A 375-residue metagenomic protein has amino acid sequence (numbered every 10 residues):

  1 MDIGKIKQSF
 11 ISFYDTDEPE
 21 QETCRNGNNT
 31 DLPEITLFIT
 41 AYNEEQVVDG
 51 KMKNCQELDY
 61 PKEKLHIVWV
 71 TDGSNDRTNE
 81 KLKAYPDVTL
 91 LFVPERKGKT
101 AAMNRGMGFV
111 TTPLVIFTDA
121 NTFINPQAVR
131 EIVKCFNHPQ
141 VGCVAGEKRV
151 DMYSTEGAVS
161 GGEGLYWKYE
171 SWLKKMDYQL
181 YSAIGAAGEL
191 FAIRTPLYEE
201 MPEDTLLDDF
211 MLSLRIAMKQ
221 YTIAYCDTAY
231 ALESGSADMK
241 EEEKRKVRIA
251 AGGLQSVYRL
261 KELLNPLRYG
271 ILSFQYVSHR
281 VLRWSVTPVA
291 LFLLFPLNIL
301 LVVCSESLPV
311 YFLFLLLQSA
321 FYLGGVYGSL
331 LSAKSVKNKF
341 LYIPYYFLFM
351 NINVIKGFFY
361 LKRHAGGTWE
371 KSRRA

Functional and structural regions predicted by a protein language model:
M1-N28, N353: N-terminal membrane-anchoring/stem segments of glycan-assembly enzymes
S9-D17, R245-L315, Y322, L331-I343 (+1 more regions): Basic/Trp-rich segment in TM-proximal cytosolic loops or flexible interdomain/linker regions
Q46-G50, K64, S74-A84, Q127: Acidic helix N-cap motif at the loop->helix transition within catalytic regions of sugar-transfer enzymes
K53-K64: Short, acidic, metal-binding catalytic loop of nucleotide-sugar glycosyltransferases
N54, T71-N79, E95, T122: A conserved acidic beta->alpha catalytic loop
F92, A101-A102, T112, P126-T205 (+1 more regions): Long helical/loop segments within the catalytic core of UDP-sugar-dependent glycosyltransferases, especially the large
V115: Short aromatic/hydrophobic "clamp" motif used to bind/position activated sugar donors
F136-Y169, D204-D208, S213-H279, Y346 (+1 more regions): Catalytic donor/gating beta->alpha subdomain of glycosyltransferases that bind UDP-sugars
